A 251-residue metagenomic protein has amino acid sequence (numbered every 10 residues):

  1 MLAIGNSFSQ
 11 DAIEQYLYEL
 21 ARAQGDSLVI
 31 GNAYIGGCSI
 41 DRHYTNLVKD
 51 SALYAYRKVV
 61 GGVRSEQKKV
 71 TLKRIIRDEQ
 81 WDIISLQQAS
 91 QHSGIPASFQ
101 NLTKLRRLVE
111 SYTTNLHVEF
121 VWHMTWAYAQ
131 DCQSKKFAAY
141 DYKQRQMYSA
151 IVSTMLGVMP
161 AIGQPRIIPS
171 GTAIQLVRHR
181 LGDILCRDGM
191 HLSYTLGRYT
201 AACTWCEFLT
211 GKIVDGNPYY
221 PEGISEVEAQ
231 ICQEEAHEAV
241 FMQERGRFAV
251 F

Functional and structural regions predicted by a protein language model:
L2-I4, H123: Short hydrophobic segments within beta-strands
N6-S9: Short polar catalytic/cofactor-binding loops
D11-L102: Conserved SGNH/GDSL esterase-like catalytic core that processes O-acyl groups on lipids and polysaccharides
E14, Y148-V152, R198, A229: A structural signal for well-ordered alpha-helical scaffolds and beta->alpha junctions
Y16, L108, T154-V158, T200 (+2 more regions): Amphipathic alpha-helical segments that form well-ordered structural scaffolds and often line/cohere around active
K68-T195, E207, G216: Alpha-helical cap/lid subdomain in secreted, periplasmic, or secretory-pathway luminal O-acyl-processing enzymes
L185, G189-R198, A202-F251: Conserved catalytic region of serine esterases and O-acyltransferases that act on ester linkages in lipids
